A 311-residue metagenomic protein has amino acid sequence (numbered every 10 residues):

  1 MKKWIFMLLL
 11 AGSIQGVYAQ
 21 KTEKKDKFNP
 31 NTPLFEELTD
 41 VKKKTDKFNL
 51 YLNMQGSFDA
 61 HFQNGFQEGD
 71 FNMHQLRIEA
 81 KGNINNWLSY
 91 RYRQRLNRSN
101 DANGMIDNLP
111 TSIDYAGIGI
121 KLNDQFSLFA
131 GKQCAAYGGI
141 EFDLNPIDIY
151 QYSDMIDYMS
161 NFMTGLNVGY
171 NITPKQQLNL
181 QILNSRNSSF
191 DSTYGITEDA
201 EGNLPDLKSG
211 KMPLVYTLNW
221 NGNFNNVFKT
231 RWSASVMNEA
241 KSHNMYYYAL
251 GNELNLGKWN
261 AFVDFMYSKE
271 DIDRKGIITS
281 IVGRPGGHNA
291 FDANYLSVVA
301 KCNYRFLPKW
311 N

Functional and structural regions predicted by a protein language model:
W4, Y18-Q55: N-terminal periplasmic/intermembrane-space "pro-region" immediately following the signal or transit peptide
W4-S13: Sec-dependent N-terminal signal peptides
L38-A60, F66-S188, G222-F224: Outer membrane beta-barrel
K43, M212-P213, L218-N311: Detector for outer-membrane/organellar transmembrane beta-barrel domains, recognizing the amphipathic beta-strand
F62-Q67, F71, N100-T111, E141-I147 (+3 more regions): Outer-membrane beta-barrel translocator domains and adjoining extracellular loop/strand segments of Gram-negative
E68-N72, N108-P110, D157-S160, K208-M212 (+2 more regions): Short sequence motifs at beta-strands and strand-loop junctions characteristic of Gram-negative outer-membrane
N184-F190, G195-E198, N203-S209, Y216 (+1 more regions): Solenoidal tandem-repeat scaffolds enriched in leucines and small polar residues
